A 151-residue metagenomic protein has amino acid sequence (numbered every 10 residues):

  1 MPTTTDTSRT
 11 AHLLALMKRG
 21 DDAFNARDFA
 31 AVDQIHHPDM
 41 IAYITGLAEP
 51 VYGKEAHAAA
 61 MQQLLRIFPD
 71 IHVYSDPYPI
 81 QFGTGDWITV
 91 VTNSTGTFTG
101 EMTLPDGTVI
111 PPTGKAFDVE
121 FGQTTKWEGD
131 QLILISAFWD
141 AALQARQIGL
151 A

Functional and structural regions predicted by a protein language model:
P2-A151: C-terminal and inter-domain tail/linker signature
